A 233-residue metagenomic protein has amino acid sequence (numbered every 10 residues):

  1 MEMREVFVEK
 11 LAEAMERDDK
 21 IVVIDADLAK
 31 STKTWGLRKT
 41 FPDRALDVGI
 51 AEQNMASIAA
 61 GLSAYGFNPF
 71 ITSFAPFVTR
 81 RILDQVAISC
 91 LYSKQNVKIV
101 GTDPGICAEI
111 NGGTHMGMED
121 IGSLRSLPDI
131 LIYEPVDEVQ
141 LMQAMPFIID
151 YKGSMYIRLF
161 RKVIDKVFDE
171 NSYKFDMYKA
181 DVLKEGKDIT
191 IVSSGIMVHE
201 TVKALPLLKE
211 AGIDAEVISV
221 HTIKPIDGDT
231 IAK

Functional and structural regions predicted by a protein language model:
M1-R158, V163-I164, S172: Thiamine diphosphate
R4-V6, R17-K20, D25-K39, A108-E109 (+1 more regions): Thiamine diphosphate
